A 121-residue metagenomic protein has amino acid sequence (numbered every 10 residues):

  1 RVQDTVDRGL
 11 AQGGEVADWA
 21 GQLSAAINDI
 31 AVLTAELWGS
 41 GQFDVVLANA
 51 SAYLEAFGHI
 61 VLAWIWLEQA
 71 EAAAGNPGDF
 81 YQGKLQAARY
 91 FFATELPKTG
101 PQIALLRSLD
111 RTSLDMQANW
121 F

Functional and structural regions predicted by a protein language model:
R1-F121: C-terminal amphipathic alpha-helical interaction region
